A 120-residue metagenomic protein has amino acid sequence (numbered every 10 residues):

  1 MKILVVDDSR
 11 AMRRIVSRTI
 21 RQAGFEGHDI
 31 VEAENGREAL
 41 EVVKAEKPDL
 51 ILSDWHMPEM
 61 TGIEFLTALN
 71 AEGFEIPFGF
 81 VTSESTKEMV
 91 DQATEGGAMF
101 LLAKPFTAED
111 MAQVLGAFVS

Functional and structural regions predicted by a protein language model:
R10-V31, G96: Two-component/phosphorelay signaling modules centered on CheY-like receiver
E32-E41, G62: Helix N-cap/capping motif at the beta->alpha junctions
E41, I63-F74: Short amphipathic alpha-helix used as the core "switch/output" element in two-component signaling
E46-L52: Active-site beta3 strand of CheY-like receiver
D54, T82: Active-site residues of response regulator receiver
M57: Receiver (REC) domain active-site loop signature in two-component systems and cognate sites in sensor histidine kinases
E64, S85-F100: Alpha4 helix (beta4-alpha4-beta5 surface) of REC/receiver domains from two-component response regulators
F106-L115: C-terminal output helix
